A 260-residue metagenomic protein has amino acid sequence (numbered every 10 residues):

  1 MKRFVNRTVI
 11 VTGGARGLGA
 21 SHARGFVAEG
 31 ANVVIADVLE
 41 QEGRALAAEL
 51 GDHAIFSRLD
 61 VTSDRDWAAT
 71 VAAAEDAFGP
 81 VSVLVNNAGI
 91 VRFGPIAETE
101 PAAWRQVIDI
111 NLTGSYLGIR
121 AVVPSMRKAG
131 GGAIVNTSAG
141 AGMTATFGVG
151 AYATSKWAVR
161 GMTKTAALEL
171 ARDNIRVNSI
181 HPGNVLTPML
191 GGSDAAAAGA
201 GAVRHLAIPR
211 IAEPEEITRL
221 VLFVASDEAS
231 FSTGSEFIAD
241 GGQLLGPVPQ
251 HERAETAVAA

Functional and structural regions predicted by a protein language model:
P95-I96, A103-I108, A202: Substrate-binding pocket helix/loop in short-chain dehydrogenase/reductase
I119, S155, T163: Active-site helix of classical SDR
P124, L168-E169, S230: Alpha-helical segment proximal to the catalytic Tyr-Lys
A139: Residue(s) in the substrate-gating loop at a strand-loop-helix junction that position the organic substrate next
T144, T233-A260: Short C-terminal tail/terminal secondary-structure segment of NAD(P)H-dependent dehydrogenase/reductase domains
A171, R176, S232-G234: Short, small/polar-rich loop/turn modules that mediate ligand/substrate recognition or access, typified
S179, A200-S232, A239-G241: C-terminal helical subdomain
